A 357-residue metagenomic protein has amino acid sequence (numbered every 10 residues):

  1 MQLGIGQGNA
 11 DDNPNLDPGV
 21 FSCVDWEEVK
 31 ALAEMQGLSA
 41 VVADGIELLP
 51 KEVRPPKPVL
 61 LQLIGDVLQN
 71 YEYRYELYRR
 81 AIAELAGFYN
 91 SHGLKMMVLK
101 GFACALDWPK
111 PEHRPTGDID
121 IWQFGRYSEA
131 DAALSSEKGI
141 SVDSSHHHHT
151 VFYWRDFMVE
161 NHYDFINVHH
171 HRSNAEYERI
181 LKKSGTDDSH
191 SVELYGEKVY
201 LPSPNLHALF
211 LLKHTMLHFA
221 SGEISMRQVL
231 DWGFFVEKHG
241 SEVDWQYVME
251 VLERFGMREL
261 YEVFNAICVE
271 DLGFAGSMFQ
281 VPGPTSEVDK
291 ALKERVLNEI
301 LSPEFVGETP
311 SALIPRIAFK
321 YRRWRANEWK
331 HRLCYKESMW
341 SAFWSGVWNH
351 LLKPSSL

Functional and structural regions predicted by a protein language model:
M1-G117, W122-L357: Conserved NTP-donor binding/palm subdomain of two-metal-ion nucleotidyltransferases/polymerases, i.e., the charged
